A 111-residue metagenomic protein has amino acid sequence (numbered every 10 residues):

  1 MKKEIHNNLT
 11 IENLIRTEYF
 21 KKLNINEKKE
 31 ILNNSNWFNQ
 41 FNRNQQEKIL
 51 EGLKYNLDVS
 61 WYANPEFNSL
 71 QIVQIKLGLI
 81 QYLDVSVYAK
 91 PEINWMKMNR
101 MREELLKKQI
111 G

Functional and structural regions predicted by a protein language model:
M1-G111: General marker for long, soluble alpha-helical cores
